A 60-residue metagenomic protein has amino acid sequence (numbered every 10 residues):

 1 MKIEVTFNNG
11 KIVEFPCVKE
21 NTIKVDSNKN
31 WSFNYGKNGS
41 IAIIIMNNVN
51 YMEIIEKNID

Functional and structural regions predicted by a protein language model:
M1-N30: N-terminal acidic leader/helix
Y35-D60: Short, mixed-charge low-complexity intrinsically disordered segments
